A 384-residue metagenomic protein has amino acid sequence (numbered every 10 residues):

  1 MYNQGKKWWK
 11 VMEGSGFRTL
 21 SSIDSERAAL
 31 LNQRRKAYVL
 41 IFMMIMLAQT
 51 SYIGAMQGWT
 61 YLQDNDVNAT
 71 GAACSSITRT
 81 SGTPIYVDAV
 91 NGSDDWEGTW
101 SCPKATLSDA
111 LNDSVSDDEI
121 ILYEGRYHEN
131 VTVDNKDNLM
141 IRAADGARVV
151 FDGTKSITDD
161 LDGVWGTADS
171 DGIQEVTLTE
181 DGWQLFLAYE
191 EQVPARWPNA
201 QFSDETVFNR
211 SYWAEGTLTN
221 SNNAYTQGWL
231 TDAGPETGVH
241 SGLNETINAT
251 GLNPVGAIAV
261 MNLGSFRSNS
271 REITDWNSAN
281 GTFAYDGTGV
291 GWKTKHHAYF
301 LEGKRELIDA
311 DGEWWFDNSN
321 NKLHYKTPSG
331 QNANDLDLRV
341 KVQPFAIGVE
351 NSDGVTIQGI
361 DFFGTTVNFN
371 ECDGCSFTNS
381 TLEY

Functional and structural regions predicted by a protein language model:
M1-A69: Secretory targeting signatures
A55, W59-A89: Boundary/junction segments of secreted and surface-exposed precursor proteins
S75, R79-Y384: Extracellular polysaccharide-degrading/modifying enzymes targeting complex plant/algal/animal polysaccharides
